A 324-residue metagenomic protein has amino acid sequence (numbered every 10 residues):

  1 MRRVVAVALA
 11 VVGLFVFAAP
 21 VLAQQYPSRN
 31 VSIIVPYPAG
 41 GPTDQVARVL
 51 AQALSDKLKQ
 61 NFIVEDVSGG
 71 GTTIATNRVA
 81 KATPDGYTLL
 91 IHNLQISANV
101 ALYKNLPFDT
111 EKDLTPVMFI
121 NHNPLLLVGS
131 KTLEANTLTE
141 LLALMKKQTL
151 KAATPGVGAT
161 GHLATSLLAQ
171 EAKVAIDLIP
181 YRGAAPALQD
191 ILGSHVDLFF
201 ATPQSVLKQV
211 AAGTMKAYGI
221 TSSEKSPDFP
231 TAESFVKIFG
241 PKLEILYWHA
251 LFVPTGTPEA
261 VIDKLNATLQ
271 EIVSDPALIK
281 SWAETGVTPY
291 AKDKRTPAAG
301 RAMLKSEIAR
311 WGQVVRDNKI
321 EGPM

Functional and structural regions predicted by a protein language model:
M1-V12: Bacterial N-terminal signal peptides that target proteins for export
F17-A23: Sec/Tat signal peptide C-region and signal peptidase I cleavage site
A23-K112, Q148-T149, V157, K173-T202 (+3 more regions): N-terminal (or domain-start) structured segment
S28-N30, A260-M324: An extracytoplasmic/periplasmic, membrane-proximal ligand-sensing/linker region
K81-Y87, A101-P186, F235, W248-S281: Hinge/capping helix and adjacent helix->loop/strand transition within the periplasmic-binding protein
N93-L94, K131, P203-Q204, S222-S223 (+1 more regions): Short secondary-structure boundary segments
D109-I120, A175-I179, D197-L198, L207-E244 (+1 more regions): Short beta-strand->loop
